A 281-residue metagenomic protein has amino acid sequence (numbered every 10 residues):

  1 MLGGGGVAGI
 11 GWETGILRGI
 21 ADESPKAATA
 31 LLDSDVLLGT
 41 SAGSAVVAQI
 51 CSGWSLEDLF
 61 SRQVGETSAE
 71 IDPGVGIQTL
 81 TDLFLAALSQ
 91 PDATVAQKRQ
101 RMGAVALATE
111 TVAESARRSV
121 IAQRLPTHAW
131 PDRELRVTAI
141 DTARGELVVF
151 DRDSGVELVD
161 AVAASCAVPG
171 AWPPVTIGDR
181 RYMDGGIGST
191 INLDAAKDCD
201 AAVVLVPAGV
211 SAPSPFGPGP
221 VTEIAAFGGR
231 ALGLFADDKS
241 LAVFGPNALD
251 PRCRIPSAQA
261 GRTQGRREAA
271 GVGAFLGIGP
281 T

Functional and structural regions predicted by a protein language model:
M1-T40, A48-T281: Patatin-like phospholipase
